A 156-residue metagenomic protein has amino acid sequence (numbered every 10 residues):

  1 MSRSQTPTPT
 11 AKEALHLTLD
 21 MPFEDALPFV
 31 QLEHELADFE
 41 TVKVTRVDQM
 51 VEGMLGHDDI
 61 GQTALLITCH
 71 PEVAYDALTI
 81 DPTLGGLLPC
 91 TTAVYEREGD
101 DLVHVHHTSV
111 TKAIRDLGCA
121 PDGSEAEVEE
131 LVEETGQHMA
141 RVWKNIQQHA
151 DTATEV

Functional and structural regions predicted by a protein language model:
S2-D38, Q148, T152, V156: Terminal, regulation- and interaction-focused segments at domain boundaries
A11-E13, Q62, L88, D101: Residues at beta-strand starts and edge strands
A14-H16, L65, H104: Ordered hydrophobic segments in well-structured contexts
L17, L66-C69, V94: Short beta-strand element of the conserved SAM-dependent methyltransferase core
L32-T83, L87: Ser/Thr-rich, low-complexity intrinsically disordered terminal regions
V73-T108: Mid-chain, well-packed structural core segment of small domains
H106, I114-V156: Well-ordered alpha/beta subsegment
